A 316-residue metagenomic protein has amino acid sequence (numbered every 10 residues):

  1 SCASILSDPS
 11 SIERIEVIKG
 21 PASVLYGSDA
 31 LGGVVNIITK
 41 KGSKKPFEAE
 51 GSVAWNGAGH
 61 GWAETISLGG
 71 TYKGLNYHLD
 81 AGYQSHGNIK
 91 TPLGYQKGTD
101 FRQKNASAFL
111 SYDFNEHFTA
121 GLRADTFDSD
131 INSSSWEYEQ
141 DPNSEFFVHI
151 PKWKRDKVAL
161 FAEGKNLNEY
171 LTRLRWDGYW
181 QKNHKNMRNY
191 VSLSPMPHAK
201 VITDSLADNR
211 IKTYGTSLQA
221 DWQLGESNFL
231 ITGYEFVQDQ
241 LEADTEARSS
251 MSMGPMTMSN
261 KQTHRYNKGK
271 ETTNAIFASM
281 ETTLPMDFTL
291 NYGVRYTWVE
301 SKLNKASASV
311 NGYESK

Functional and structural regions predicted by a protein language model:
S1-K19: Short acidic/polar hinge/loop motifs at secondary-structure boundaries that mediate gating or recognition
C2, Y26, V53-W55, L93-K97 (+3 more regions): Outer-membrane beta-barrel domain signature
A3, T39-G70, A81, T99: Short strand-turn segments of transmembrane beta-barrel domains in outer membranes, especially the first one or two
S10-I12, A30-V34, P46-E48, N105: Extracytoplasmic
G20-A22, K40, N56, F127: Solvent-exposed coil/turn segments that connect beta secondary-structure elements in extracytoplasmic/periplasmic
V24, N36, P46, S67-W153: Periplasmic-side early beta-strands and strand-to-turn transitions of outer-membrane beta-barrels
G27-D29, W62: Short glycine/proline-enriched turns and hinge-like loops at secondary-structure junctions
H117-F127, W153-K316: Face-selective signature of the C-terminal outer-membrane beta-barrel domain
